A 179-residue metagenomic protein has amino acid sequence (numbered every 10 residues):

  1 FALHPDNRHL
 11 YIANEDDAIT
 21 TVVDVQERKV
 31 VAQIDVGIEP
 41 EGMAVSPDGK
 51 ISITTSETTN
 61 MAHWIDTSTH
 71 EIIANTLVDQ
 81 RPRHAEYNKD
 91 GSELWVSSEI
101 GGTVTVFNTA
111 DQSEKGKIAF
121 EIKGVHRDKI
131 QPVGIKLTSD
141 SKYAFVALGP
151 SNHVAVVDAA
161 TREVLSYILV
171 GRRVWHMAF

Functional and structural regions predicted by a protein language model:
F1-F179: Predominantly soluble domains enriched in secretory-pathway, periplasmic, or organellar proteins
